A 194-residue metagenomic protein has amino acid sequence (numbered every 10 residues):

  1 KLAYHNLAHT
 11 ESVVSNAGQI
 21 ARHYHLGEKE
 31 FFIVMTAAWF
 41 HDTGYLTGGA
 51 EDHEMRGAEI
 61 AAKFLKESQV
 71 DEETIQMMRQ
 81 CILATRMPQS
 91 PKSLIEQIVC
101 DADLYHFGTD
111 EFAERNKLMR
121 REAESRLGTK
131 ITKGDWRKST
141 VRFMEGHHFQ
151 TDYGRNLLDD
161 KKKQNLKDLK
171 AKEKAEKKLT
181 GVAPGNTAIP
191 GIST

Functional and structural regions predicted by a protein language model:
K1-E11, S15-E28, F40, V70 (+1 more regions): Divalent metal-dependent phosphate-bond-processing catalytic cores, especially two-metal-ion Mg2+/Mn2+ enzymes that act
L2-S12, Y45-R56: Active-site metal-coordination segments of metallo-dependent hydrolases
V13, H53-S68: An active-site-proximal "capping" alpha-helix that borders the catalytic cofactor pocket
L26-I33, S68-L83, I95: Acidic/histidine metal-binding catalytic segments
F31-T47, H53, G57, M78-R86: His-Asp-centered metal-binding catalytic motifs of divalent-metal-dependent phosphohydrolases/nucleases
